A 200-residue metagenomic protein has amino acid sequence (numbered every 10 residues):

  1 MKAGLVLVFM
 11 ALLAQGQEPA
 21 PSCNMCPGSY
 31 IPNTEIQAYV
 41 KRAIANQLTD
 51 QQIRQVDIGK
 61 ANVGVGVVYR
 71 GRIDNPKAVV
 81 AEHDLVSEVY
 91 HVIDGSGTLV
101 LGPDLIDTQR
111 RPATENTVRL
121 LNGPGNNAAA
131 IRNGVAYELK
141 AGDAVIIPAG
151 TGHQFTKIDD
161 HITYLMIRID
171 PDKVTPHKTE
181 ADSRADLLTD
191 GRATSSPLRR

Functional and structural regions predicted by a protein language model:
M1-G4: Positively charged n-region of N-terminal signal peptides that target proteins for export
F9-G16: Hydrophobic h-region of N-terminal signal peptides that target proteins for export in Gram-negative bacteria
G16-L85, H177-L187, G191-R192, P197-R200: A short, N-terminal "cap"/entry segment at the start of jelly-roll beta-barrel domains of the cupin/DSBH fold
Y69, V86, I93-S96, L101-L105 (+3 more regions): A mature extracytoplasmic/lumenal domain signature
D84-P103, T114-N127: Short, conserved beta-strand element in jelly-roll/cupin
V86, N133-G134, A141: Short, solvent-exposed loop/turn positions at domain surfaces that link secondary-structure elements or cap domain
Y137-D159: Conserved metal-binding segment of the jelly-roll/cupin
D160-K178: A short hydrophobic beta-strand segment most commonly corresponding to one strand of the jelly-roll/cupin
